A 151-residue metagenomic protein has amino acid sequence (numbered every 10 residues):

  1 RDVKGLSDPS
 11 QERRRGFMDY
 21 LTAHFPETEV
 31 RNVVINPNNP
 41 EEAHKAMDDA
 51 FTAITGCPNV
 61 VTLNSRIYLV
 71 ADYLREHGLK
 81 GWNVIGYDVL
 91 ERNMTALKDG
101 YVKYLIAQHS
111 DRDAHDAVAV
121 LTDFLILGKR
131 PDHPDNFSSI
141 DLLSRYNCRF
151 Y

Functional and structural regions predicted by a protein language model:
R1-D2, D8-P9, D99-D111: Short beta-strand elements at the ligand-binding edges of bilobed clamshell
R1-R13, F137, D141-Y146: Internal, active-site/partner-interface "lid" segment
D8-T28, E42, A46, L69 (+1 more regions): Short, solvent-exposed amphipathic alpha-helices that sit in or adjacent to ligand/effector-binding or catalytic
E12, S65, R92, R112-D116: Conserved active-site and cofactor/substrate-binding residues in soluble primary-metabolism enzymes
F17, I35-R92: Hydrophobic alpha-helical
L21, H109-Y151: Hinge/cleft segment of the Venus flytrap/periplasmic-binding protein
F25-T28, L79, D99-G100: Short, well-ordered coil/turn elements that cap or connect secondary structure elements
